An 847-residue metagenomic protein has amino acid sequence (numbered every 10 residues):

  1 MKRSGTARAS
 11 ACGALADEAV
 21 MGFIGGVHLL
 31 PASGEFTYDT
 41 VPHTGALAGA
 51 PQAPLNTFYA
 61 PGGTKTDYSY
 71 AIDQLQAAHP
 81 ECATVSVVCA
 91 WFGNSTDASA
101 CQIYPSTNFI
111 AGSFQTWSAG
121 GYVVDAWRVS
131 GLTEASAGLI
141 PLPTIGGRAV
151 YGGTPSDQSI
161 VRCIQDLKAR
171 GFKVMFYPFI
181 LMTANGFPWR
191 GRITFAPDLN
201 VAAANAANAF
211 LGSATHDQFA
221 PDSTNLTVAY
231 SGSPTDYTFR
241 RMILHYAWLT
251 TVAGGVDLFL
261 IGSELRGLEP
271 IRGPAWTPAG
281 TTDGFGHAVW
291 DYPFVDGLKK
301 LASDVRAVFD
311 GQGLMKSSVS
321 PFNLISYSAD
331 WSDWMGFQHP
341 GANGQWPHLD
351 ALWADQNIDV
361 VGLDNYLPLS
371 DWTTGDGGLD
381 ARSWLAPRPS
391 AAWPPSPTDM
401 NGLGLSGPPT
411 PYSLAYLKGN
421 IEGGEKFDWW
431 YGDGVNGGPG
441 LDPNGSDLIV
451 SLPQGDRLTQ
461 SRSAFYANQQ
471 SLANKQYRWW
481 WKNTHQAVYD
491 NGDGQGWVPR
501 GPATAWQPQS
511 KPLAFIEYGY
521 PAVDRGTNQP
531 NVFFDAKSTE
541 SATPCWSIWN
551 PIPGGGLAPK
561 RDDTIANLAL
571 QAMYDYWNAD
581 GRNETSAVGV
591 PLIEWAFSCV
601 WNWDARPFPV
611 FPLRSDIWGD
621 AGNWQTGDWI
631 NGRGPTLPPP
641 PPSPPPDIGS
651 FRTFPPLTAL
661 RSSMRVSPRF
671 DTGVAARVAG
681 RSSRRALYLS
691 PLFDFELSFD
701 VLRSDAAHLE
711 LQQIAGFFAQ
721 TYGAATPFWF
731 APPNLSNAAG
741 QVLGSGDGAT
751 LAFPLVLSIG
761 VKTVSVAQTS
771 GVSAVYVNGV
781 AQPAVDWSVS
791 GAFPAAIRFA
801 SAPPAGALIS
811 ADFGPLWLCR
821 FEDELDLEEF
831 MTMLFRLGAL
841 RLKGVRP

Functional and structural regions predicted by a protein language model:
M1-G25, F36, P54: Polar, S/T/G-rich
R8-S10, Q52-P80, L142-I160, F239-M242 (+4 more regions): Short linear interaction motifs
H28-A46, A83-W290, P321, D604-S615 (+1 more regions): Substrate-binding cleft and catalytic face of glycoside hydrolase catalytic domains, especially the flexible beta-alpha
F219-Y518, A522-F533: Noncatalytic carbohydrate-binding groove/subsite architecture in carbohydrate-active enzymes
R525-R652: Aromatic-rich peripheral "rim/lid" segments of glycoside hydrolase catalytic domains that contact and position glycan
S643-A707, I714-F718, L816-G838: Solvent-exposed edge beta-strands and adjacent loop segments that serve as assembly or binding interfaces
Q712-V789, S810-P847: Extended beta-strand solenoid/passenger and fiber regions
A781-A807: A surface-exposed beta-strand-loop module
